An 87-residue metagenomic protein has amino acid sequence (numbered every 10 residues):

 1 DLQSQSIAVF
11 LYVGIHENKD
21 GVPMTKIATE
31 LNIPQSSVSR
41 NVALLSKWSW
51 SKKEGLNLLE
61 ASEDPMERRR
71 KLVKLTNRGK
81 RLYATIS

Functional and structural regions predicted by a protein language model:
D1-P34: N-terminal helix-turn-helix DNA-binding core of bacterial DNA-binding proteins
F10, L59-E63, K74: Extended hydrophobic secondary-structure segments that form protein cores and membrane-embedded regions
F10, V38-V42, V73: Long, contiguous hydrophobic alpha-helical segments, chiefly transmembrane helices and signal peptides
G21-R68: Canonical helix-turn-helix DNA-binding module
P65-Y83: Basic, amphipathic "hinge/linker" alpha-helix immediately C-terminal to the N-terminal HTH DNA-binding motif
